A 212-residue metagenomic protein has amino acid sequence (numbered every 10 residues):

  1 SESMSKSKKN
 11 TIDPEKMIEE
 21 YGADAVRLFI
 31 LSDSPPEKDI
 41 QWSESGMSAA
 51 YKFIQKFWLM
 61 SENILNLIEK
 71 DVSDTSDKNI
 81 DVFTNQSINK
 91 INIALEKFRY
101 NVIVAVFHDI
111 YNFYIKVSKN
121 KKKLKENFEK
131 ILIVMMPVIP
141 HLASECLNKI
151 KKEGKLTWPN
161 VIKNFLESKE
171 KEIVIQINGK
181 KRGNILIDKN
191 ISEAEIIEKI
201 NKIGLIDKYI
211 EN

Functional and structural regions predicted by a protein language model:
M4-S5, R182: Generic structural signal for well-ordered beta-strand positions
S5, T11, D33-E37: An acidic, gly/pro-interrupted, aromatic-rich
S7-K9, I187-D188: Residue-level structural signal for beta-strand termini and adjacent loop
K16-L186, S192: Helix-rich, typically C-terminal accessory recognition domains appended to large enzymatic cores
N190-Y209: A short, contiguous, amphipathic alpha-helix enriched in charged residues
